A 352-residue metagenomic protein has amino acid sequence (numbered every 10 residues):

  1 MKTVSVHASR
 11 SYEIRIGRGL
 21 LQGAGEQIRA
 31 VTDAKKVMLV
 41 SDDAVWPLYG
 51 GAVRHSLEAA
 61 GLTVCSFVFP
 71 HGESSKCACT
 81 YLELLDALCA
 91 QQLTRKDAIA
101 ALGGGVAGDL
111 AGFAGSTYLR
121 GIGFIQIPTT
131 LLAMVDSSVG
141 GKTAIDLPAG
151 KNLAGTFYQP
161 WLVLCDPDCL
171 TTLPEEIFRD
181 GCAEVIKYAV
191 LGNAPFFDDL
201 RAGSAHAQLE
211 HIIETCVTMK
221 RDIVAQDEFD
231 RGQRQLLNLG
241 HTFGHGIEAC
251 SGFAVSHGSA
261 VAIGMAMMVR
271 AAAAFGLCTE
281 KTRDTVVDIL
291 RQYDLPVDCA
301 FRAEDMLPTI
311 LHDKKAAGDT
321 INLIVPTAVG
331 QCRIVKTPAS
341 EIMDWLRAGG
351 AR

Functional and structural regions predicted by a protein language model:
M1-A98: ATP/NTP phosphate-donor binding region
G17, L39, C77, P128 (+4 more regions): Residue-level signal for inorganic ion chemistry
V31, Q92-T94, T117-L119, D146-L147 (+4 more regions): Solvent-exposed alpha-helices and their adjacent loops that cap or buttress functional pockets in soluble metabolic
E58, A90, Q159-V163, D168-E175 (+9 more regions): Generic secondary-structure signature for well-ordered alpha-helical cores
V106-F113, M134-V135, G246: Short glycine/serine/threonine-rich phosphate/pyrophosphate-binding segments that cradle anionic phosphate groups
F113-A202: A glycine/threonine-rich phosphate-anchoring loop and its flanking beta-alpha core in nucleotide/phosphate-binding
A183-I186, L277-R352: C-terminal charged capping/lid subdomain of soluble metabolic enzymes
D198-D305: Active-site segments that bind and position negatively charged phosphate/pyrophosphate groups
